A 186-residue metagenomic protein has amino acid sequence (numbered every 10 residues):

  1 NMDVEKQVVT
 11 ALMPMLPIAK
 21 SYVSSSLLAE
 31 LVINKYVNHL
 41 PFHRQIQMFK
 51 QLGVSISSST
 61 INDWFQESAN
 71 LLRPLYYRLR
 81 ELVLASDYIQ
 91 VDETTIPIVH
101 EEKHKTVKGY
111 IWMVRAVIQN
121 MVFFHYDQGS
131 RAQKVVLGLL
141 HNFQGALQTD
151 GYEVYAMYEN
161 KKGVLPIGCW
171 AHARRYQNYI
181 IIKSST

Functional and structural regions predicted by a protein language model:
D3-T186: Catalytic center-proximal scaffold of phosphoryl-transfer enzymes
